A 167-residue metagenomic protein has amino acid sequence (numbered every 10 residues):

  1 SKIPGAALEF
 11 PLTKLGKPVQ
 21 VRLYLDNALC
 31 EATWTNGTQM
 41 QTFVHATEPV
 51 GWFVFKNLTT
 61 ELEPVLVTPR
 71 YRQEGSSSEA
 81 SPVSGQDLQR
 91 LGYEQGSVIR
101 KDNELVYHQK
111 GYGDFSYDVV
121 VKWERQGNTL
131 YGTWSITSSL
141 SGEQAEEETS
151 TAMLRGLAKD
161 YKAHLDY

Functional and structural regions predicted by a protein language model:
S1-Y167: Acidic/polar, glycine-enriched structural segments that form the non-catalytic walls/loops of the carbohydrate-binding
